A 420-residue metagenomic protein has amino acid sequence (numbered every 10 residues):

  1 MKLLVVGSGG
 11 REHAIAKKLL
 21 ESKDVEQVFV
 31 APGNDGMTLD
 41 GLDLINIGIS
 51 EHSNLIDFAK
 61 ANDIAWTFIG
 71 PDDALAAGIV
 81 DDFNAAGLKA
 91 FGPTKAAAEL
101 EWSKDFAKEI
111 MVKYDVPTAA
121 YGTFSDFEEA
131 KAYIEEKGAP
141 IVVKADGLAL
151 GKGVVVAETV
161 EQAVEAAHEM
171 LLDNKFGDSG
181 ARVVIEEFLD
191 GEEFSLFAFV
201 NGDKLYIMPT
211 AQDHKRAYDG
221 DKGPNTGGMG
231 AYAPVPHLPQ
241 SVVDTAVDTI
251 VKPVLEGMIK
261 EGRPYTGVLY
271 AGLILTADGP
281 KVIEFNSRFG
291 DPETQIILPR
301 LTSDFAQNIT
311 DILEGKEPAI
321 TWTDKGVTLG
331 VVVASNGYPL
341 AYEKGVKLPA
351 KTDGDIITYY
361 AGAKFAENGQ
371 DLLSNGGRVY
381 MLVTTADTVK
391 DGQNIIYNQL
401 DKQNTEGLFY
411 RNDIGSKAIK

Functional and structural regions predicted by a protein language model:
M1-P93: ATP-binding N-terminal substructure of ATP-dependent carboxylate-amine bond-forming enzymes
V5, W102-R182, S241-K252: Active-site nucleotide/adenylate-binding loops and adjacent lid/helix of ATP-dependent enzymes
T38-G41, I56-D57, E99-D105, Y218-D219 (+1 more regions): Short, charged, surface-exposed secondary-structure boundary motifs
F68, A76-T94, E99-T118, G122: Glycine/small-residue-rich loop that forms an oxyanion/phosphate-binding "nest" at active or ligand-binding sites
A157-P292: Internal nucleotide-binding/catalytic subdomain
V247-L269, N286-D355: Active-site "cap" helix and flanking loop/linker of ATP-utilizing ligase/carboxylase catalytic domains
T310-K420: Peripheral (often C-terminal) accessory segments that flank ATP-dependent C-N-forming ligase machineries
